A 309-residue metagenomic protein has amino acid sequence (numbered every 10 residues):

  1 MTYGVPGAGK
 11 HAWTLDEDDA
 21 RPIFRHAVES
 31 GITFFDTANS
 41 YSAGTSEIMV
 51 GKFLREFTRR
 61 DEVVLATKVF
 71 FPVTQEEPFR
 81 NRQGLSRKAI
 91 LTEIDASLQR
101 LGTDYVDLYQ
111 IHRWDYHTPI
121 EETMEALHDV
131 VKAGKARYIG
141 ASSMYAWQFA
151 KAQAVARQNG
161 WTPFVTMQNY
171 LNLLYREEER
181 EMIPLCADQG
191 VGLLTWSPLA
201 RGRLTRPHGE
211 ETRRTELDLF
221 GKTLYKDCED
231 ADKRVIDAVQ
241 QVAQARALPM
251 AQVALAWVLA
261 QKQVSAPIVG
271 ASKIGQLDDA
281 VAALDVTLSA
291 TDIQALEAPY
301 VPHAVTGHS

Functional and structural regions predicted by a protein language model:
M1-H11, A66-N81, Y105, Q110: N-terminal small/glycine-rich loop or linker at the start of catalytic domains across soluble metabolic enzymes
M1-V63, K132, A200: N-terminal binding-site loop/beta-alpha segment at the start of enzyme catalytic domains that lines or forms
M1-Y3, A38-S40, K68-P72, I111-W114 (+3 more regions): Active-site beta-loop-alpha junctions enriched in small/polar residues
W13-A27, G84-L101, F149-Q153: Short, acidic/polar
E17, T118-A298: Beta/alpha (TIM)-barrel catalytic core signal, keyed to glycine-rich beta->alpha loops juxtaposed to Asp/Glu that bind
F35, V106, I139: Glycine-centered flexible beta-alpha turn that most often forms the glycine-rich phosphate-binding loop
F53-E62, L98-G102, V131, Q153-N159: Acidic (Asp/Glu)-rich catalytic clusters
L98-T118: Active-site groove signature of glycoside hydrolases
